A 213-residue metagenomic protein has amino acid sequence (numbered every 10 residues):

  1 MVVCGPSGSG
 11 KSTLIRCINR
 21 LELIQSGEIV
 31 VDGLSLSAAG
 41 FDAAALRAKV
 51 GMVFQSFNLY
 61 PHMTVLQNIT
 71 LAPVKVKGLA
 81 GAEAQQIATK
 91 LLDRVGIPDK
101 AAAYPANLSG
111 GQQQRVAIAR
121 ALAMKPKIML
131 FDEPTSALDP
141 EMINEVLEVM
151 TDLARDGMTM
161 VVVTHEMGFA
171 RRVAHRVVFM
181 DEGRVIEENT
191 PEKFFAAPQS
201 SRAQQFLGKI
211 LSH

Functional and structural regions predicted by a protein language model:
M1-P191: ABC family nucleotide-binding domain
E188, E192-H213: C-terminal boundary and immediately downstream tail of ABC-type ATPase nucleotide-binding domains
